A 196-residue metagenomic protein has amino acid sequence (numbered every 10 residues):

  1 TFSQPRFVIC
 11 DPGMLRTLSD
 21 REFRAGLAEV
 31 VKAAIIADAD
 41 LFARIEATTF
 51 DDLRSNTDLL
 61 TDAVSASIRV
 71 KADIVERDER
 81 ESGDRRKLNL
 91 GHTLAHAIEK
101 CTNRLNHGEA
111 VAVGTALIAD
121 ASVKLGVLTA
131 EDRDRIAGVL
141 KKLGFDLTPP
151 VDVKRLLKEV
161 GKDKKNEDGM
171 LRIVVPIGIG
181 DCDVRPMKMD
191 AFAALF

Functional and structural regions predicted by a protein language model:
T1-D51: A glycine/threonine-rich phosphate-anchoring loop and its flanking beta-alpha core in nucleotide/phosphate-binding
T1-S3, F7, N56, E79-R80 (+1 more regions): Solvent-exposed alpha-helices and their adjacent loops that cap or buttress functional pockets in soluble metabolic
R6-V8, E109-A110, R172: Structural motif
E22, A28-V31, V127-F196: C-terminal charged capping/lid subdomain of soluble metabolic enzymes
A43-K154: Active-site segments that bind and position negatively charged phosphate/pyrophosphate groups
